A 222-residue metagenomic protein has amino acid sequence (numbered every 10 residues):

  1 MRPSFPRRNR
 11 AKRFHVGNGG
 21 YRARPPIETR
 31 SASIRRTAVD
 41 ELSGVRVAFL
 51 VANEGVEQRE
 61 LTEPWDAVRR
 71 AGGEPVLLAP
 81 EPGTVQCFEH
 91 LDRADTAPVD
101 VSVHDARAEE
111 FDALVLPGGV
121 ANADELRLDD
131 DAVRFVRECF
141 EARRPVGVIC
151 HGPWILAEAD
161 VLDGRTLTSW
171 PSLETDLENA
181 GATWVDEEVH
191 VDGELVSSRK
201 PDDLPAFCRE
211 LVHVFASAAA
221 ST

Functional and structural regions predicted by a protein language model:
R13-H15: Compositionally biased, intrinsically disordered low-complexity segments enriched in Pro/Arg/Gln/His
G20-R22, I27-A142, V146, I155-T166 (+1 more regions): Extended, subdomain-level signal for the structured scaffold at the beginning of enzyme domains
C150: Catalytic nucleophile serine of serine hydrolases, specifically the conserved "nucleophile elbow" pentapeptide
